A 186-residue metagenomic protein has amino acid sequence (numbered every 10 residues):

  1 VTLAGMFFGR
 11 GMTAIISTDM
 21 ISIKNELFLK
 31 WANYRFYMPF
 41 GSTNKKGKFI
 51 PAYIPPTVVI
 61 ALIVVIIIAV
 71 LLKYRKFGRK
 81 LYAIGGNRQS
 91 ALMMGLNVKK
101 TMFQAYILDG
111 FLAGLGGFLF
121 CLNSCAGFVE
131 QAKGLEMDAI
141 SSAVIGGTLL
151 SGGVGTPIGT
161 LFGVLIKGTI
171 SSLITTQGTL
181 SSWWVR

Functional and structural regions predicted by a protein language model:
T2-F77, T101-F103, S124-V129, T176-V185: Transmembrane helix-bundle core of multi-pass membrane transporters and related energy-transducing complexes
G5-F7, V64, L108, L112 (+1 more regions): Hydrophobic residues within membrane-embedded alpha-helical segments of Major Facilitator Superfamily
M12-I15, D19, L115-F118, L161 (+1 more regions): A gly/Pro-rich, aromatic-decorated transmembrane alpha-helix motif that marks the paired, flexible gating helices
G86-N87: Short helix-boundary/capping micro-motifs
N97-L108: Short hydrophobic alpha-helical segments within the ABC transporter permease transmembrane module
I107, L112-A113, N123-R186: Transmembrane alpha-helical segments in multi-pass inner-membrane proteins
